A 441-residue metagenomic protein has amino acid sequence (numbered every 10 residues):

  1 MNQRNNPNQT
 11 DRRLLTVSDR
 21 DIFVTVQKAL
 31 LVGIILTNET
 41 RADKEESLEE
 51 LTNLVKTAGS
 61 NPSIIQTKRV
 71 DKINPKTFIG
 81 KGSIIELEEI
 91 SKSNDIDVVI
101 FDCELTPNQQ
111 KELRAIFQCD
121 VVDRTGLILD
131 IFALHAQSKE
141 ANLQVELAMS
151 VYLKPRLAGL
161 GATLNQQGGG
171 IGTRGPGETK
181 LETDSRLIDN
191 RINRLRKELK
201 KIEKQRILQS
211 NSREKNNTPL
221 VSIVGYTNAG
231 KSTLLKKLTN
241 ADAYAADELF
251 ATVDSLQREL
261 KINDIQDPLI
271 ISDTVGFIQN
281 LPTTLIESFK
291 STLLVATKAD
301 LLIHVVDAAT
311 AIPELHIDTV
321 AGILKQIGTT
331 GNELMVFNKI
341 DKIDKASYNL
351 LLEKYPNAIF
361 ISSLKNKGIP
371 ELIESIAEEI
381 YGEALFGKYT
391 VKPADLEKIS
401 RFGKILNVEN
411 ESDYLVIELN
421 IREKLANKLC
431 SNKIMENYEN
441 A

Functional and structural regions predicted by a protein language model:
M1-I128, I434, A441: N-terminal accessory targeting/assembly segments
Q9-D21, E45-E49, K72-E88, D254 (+2 more regions): Switch II of P-loop NTPase G domains
F23-V26, Q167-T283, L293-T297: Conserved G1/Walker A P-loop phosphate-binding module
I35-E39, V70-K72, E104-P107, G126-L129 (+5 more regions): Conserved nucleotide-binding/hydrolysis micro-motifs of P-loop NTPases
L48, T52-K56, E88-E89, L105-A115 (+2 more regions): Conserved C-terminal guanine-recognition region of P-loop GTPase G domains, centered on the G4
C119-G169, P176, T330-L334, D341-T390 (+1 more regions): Canonical P-loop GTPase G-domain recognition
G382-A441: NTP-binding/hydrolysis catalytic cores, primarily Walker-type P-loop NTPases
